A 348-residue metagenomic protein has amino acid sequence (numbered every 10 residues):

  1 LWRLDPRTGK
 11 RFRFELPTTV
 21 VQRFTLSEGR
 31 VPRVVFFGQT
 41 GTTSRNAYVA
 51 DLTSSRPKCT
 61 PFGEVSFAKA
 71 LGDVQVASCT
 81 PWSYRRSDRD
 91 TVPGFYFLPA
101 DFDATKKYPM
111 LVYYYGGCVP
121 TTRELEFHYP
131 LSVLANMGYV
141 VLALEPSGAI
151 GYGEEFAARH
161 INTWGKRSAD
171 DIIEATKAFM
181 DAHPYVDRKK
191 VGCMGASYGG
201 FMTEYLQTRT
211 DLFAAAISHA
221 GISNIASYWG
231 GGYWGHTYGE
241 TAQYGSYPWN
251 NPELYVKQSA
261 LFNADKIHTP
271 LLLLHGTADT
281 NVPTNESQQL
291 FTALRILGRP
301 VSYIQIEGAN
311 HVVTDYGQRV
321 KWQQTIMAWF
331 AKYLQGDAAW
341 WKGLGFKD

Functional and structural regions predicted by a protein language model:
L1-K106, C118-M137, K177-D181: Peripheral, non-catalytic segments that deliver or gate enzyme domains
F37, Y114, H219: Conserved residues at the C-terminal ends of beta-strands
P109-Y113, V141, Y303: Hydrophobic beta-strand anchors of alpha/beta hydrolase catalytic cores
Y114-G116, H275: The conserved beta1-alpha1 loop
G116-C118, Y198-G199: Acidic helix/loop microenvironments that form the catalytic cleft of cell-wall polysaccharide enzymes
N136, A143-D348: Active-site-proximal cap/loop segments of hydrolase catalytic domains
